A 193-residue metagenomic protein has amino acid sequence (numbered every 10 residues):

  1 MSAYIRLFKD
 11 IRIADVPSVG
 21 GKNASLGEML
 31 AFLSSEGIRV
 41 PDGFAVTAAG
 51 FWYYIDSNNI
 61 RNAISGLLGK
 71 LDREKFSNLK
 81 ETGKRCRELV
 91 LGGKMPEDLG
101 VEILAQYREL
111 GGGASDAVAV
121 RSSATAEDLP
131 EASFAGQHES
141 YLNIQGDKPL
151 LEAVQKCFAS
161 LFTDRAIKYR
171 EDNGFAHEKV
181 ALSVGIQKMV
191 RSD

Functional and structural regions predicted by a protein language model:
M1-G185: N-terminal beta-alpha lobe that positions the nucleotide/phosphoryl donor in ATP/NTP-coupled carboxylate activation
M189-D193: Short, intrinsically disordered, charge-balanced linker/junction segments flanking boundaries in proteins
